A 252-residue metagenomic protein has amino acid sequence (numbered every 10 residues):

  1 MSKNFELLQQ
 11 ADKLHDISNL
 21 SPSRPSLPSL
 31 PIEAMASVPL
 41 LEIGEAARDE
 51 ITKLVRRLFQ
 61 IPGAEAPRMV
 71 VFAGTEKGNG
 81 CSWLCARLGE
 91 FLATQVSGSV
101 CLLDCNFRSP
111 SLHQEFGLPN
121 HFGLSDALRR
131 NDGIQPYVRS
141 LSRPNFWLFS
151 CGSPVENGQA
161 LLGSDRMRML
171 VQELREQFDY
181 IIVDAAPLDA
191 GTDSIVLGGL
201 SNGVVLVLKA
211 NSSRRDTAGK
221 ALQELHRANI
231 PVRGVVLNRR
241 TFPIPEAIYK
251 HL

Functional and structural regions predicted by a protein language model:
S2-L54, D216-L252: C-terminal lobe/tail of nucleotide-utilizing enzymes
E6-Q9, T94, E176, G199: Solvent-exposed polar/charged
P28-A46, R56, G63, G74-N79 (+4 more regions): P-loop/Walker-type NTP enzyme "switch/lid" segment
I61-P67: Phosphate-binding P-loop
M69-V71, L148-S150, V235-V236: Soluble periplasmic/extracytoplasmic beta-strand elements of cell-envelope proteins
V70-R87: Glycine-rich phosphate-binding P-loop
R87, F91, Q114-E115: Active-site signature of alpha/beta-hydrolase-fold catalytic machinery across serine- and Asp/Cys-nucleophile hydrolases
Q159-L252: Conserved catalytic-core segment of NTP-binding enzymes
